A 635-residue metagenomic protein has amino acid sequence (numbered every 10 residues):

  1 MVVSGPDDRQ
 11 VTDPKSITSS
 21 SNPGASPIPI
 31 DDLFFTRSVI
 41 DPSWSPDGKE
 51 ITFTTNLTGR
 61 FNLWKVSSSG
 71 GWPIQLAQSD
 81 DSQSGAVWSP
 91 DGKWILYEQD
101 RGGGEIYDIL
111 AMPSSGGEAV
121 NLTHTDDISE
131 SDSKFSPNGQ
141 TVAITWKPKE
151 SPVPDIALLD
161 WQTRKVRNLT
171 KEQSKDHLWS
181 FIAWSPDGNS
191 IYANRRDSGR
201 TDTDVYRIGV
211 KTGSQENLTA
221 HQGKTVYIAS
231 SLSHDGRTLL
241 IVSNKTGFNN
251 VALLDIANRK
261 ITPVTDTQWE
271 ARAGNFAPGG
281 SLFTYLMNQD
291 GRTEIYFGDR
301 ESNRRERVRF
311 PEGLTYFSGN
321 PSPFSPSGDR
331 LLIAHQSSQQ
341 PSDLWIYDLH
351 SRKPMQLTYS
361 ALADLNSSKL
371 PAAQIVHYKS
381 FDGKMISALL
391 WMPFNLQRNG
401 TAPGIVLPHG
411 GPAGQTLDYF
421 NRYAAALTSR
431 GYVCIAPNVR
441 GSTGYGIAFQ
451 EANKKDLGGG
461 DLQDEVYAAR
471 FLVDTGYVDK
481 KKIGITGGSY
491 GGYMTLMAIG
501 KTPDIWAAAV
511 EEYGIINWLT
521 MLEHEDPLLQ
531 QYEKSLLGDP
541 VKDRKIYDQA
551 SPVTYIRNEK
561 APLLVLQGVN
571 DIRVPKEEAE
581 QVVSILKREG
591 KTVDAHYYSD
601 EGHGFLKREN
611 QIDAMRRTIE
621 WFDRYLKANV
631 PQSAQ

Functional and structural regions predicted by a protein language model:
T12-I30, F34, D255, N275-M287 (+9 more regions): Extracellular/periplasmic ectodomains of large secreted or surface enzymes and adhesion receptors
T12-P27, E50, T54-Q75, K93-W94 (+9 more regions): Beta-propeller blade-edge and WD-like acidic-aromatic loop motif
D32, D41, I74-L76, E118-L122 (+13 more regions): Conserved beta-strand positions that form and line the central face of beta-propeller blades
F35-T54, D80-E98, I109, T125-P148 (+10 more regions): Conserved beta-propeller blade repeats
K353, Y359-K481, G488-S489, I516 (+1 more regions): Cap/lid segment of the alpha/beta-hydrolase catalytic domain
P437-Q635: Active-site-proximal cap/loop segments of hydrolase catalytic domains
